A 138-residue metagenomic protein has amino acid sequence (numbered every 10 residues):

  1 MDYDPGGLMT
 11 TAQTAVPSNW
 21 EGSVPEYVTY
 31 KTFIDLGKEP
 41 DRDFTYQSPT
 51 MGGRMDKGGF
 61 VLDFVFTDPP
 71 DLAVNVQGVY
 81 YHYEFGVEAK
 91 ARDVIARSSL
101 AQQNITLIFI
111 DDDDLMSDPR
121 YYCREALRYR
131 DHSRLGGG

Functional and structural regions predicted by a protein language model:
M1-G138: Nucleic-acid endo/exonuclease domains
